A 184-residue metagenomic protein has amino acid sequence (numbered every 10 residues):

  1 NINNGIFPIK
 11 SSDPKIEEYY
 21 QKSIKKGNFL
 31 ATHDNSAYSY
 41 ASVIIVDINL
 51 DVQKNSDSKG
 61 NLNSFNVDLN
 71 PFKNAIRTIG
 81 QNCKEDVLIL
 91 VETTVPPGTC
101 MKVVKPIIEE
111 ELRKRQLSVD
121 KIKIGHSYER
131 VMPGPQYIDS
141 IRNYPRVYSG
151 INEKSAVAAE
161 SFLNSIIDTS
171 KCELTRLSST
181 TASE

Functional and structural regions predicted by a protein language model:
N1-E184: Structural/interface elements that position substrates and couple domains in central-metabolism enzymes
